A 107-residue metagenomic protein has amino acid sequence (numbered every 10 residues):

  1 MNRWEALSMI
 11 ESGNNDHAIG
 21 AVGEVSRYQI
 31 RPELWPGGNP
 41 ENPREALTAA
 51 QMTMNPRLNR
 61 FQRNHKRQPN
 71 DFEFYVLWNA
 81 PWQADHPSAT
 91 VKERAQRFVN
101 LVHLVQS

Functional and structural regions predicted by a protein language model:
M1-N15, A50, F74-W82: Short, functionally critical alpha-helical segments immediately adjacent to catalytic or ligand/cofactor-binding
M1-N2, H103-S107: N-terminal secretory targeting signals
N2, V22-V25, E45: Short, well-structured alpha-helical interface segments that form or flank functional binding sites
N15-A18, R60-F61: A short, acidic/glycine-rich surface segment
A18-G37, F72-W78: Short, surface-exposed glycine/acidic/tryptophan-bearing loops
P36-P87, A95-V105: Alpha-helical segment that forms one wall of the substrate-binding/catalytic cleft in peptidoglycan-active domains
